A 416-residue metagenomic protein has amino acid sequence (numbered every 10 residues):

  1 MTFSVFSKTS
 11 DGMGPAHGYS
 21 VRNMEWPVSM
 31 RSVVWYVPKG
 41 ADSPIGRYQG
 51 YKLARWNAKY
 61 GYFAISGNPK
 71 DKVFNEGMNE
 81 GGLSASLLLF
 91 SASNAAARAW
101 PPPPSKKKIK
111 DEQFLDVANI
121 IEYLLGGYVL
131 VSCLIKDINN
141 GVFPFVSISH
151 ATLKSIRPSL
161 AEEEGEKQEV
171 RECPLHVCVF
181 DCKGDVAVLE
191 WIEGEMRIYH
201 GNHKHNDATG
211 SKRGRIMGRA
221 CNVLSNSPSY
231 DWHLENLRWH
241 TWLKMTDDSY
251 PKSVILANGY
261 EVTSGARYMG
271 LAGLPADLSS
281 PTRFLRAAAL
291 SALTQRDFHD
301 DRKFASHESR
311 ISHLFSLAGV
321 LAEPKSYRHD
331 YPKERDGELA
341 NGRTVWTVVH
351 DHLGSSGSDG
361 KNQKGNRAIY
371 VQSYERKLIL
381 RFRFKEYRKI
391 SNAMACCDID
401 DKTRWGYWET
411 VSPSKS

Functional and structural regions predicted by a protein language model:
M1-E112, G141, F145, C173-P174 (+2 more regions): A contiguous strand-loop segment
M1-H17, P44, L153-L175, D181-D185 (+1 more regions): C-terminus-biased signal that marks the final domain/tail of proteins
E25-W26, K70, F90-A92, G184 (+3 more regions): Short, glycine-/Ser/Thr-/acidic-enriched flexible segments
V28, L134, I192-M196, S280 (+2 more regions): Domain-wide signal for the mature, well-folded portions of proteins, strongly enriched in nucleus-encoded organellar
S29-M30, L87-L88, N94-A96, A187-E190 (+3 more regions): Short helix/loop capping segments that flank catalytic or ligand/cofactor-binding pockets
F74-E76, V188, T347-V349: Short, surface-exposed charged micro-motifs
P104-S149, L285, A289-K325: Proteins synthesized as precursors that undergo proteolytic processing into mature forms
V142-V146, L175-C178, G184-D185, I192-G194: Extracytoplasmic, non-cytosolic globular domains
